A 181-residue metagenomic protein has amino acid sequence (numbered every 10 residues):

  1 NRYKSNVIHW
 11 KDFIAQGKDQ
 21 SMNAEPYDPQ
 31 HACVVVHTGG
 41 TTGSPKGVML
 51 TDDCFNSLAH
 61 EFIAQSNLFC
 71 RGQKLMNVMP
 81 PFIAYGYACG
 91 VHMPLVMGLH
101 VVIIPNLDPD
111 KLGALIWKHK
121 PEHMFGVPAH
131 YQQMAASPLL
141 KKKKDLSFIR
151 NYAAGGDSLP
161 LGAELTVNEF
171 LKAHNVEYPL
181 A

Functional and structural regions predicted by a protein language model:
R2-I8, I14-H37, S44, N67-K74: Conserved pre-ATP/AMP-binding loop-to-beta segment of ANL
F13-Q16, Q20, P29, V48-F69 (+2 more regions): Conserved structural elements of the adenylate-forming
A32, H37-T41, L75, P81 (+4 more regions): Conserved S/T- and glycine-rich ATP-binding loop of Class I adenylate-forming
K46-M49, N77, L99-N106, A181: Short beta-strand->loop structural element characteristic of the AMP-binding/adenylate-forming
C54, L107-D108, A129, S158: Short beta->alpha linker loops
N56-K74, F82-H123, Q133, S137-P138: Conserved AMP-binding/adenylation subdomain of ANL enzymes
P121-G126, A135-A181: Gly/Ser/Thr-rich phosphate-binding loop
